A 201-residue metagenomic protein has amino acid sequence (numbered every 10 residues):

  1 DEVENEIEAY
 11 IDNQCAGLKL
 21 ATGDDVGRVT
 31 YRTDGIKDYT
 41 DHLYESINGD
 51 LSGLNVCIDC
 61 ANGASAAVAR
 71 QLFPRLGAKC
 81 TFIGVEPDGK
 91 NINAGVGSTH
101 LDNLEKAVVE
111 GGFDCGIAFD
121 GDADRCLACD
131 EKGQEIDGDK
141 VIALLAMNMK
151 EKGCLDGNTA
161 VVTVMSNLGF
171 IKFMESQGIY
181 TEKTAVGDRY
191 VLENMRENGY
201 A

Functional and structural regions predicted by a protein language model:
D1-G111: Gly/Ser/Thr-enriched, mixed-charge loops and adjacent short helices that form phosphate/oxyanion-binding elements
E2-T40, E45, K132-A201: Proline/glycine-rich low-complexity loops and linkers
L43, D59, L101-E105, I117 (+3 more regions): Buried hydrophobic positions in well-ordered alpha/beta secondary-structure cores of metabolic enzymes
N55, G116, T159: Hydrophobic "anchor" residues on beta-strands that sit immediately upstream of conserved functional sites
A61, I83, A118-D120, C129-E131 (+2 more regions): Generic beta-strand/beta-sheet core signal
N62-A66, A123-D124, S166-N167: Gly/Ser/Thr-rich loops at beta-strand to alpha-helix junctions that form or flank small-molecule/cofactor-binding
A67-A69, C126-C129, I171-K172: Short glycine-/acidic-enriched loop or helix-start segments at secondary-structure transitions that form or flank
K79, C115, G121-K132, M195-A201: Self-splicing inteins and homing endonuclease
